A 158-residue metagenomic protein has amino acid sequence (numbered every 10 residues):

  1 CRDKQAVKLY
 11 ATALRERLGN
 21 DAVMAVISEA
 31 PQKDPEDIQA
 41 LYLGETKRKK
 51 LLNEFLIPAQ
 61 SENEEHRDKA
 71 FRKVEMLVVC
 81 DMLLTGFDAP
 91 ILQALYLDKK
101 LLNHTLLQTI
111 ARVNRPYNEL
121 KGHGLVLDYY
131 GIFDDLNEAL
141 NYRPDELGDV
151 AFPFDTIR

Functional and structural regions predicted by a protein language model:
C1-R158: RecA-like P-loop NTPase motor core of helicase/translocase proteins
